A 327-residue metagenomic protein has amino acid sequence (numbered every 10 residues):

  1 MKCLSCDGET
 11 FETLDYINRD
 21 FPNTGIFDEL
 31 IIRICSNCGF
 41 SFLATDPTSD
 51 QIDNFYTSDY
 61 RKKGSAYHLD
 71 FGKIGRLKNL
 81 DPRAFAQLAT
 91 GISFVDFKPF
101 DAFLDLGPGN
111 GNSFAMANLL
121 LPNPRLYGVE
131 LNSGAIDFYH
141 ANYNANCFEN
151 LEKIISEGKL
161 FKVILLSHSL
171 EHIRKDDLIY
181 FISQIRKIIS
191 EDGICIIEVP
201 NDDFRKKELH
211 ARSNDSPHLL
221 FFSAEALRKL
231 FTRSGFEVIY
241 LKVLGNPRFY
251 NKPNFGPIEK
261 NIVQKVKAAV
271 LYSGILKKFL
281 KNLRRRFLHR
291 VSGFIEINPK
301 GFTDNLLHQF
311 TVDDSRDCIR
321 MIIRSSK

Functional and structural regions predicted by a protein language model:
M1-S167, D176-I182, S315-I319, S326: Conserved N-terminal segment of class I S-adenosyl-L-methionine
E12-N18, F236-P247: Conserved S-adenosyl-L-methionine
Y16, C195-L230, N246: Short, glycine-/aromatic-enriched active-site segment of Class I SAM-dependent methyltransferases
I17-F27, G245-K327: A C-terminal cap/extension of S-adenosyl-L-methionine-dependent methyltransferases that defines the acceptor-substrate
A135, S169, N201-D203: Active-site-proximal loop/turn and secondary-structure-junction residues that shape catalytic pockets, frequently
H172: Phosphate-binding active sites in nucleotide-utilizing proteins
I179-I194: A short glycine-rich, Lys/Arg-flanked "PGG" loop and its adjoining helix->strand segment in the class I
